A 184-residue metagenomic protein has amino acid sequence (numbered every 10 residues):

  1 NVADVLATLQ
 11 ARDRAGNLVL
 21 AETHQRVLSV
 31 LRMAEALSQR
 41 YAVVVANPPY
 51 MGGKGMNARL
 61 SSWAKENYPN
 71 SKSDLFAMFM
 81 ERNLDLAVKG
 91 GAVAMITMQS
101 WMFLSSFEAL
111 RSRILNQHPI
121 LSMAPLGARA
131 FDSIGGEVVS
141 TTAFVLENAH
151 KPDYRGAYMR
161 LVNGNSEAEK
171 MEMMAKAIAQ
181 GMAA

Functional and structural regions predicted by a protein language model:
N1-L86, M95: SAM-dependent nucleic-acid methyltransferase catalytic core
N1-Y41, H118-A124, R129-A184: Polynucleotide-recognition surfaces of large bacterial nucleic-acid defense/processing enzymes
Q10-G16, S62-A64, G91, A109-N116 (+1 more regions): A generic short-segment signal for beta-strand/edge and adjacent turn/coil regions
Y50, P69-A128, F144: Conserved Class I SAM-dependent methyltransferase catalytic core
G52-G55, M102-S105, P152-R155: Short catalytic/ligand-binding loop motif for oxyanion handling, primarily in non-cytosolic enzymes, centered on
A58-N67, S105-H118, V138-A143, M159-N165: Short secondary-structure boundary/capping segments
